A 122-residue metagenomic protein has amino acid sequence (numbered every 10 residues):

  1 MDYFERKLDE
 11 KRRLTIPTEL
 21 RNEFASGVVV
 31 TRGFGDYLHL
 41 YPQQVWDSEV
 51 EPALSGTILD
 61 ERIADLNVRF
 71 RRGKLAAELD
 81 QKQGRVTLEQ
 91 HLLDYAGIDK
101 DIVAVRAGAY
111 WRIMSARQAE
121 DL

Functional and structural regions predicted by a protein language model:
M1-R6, E10, L20-Q83, Q90-L122: Flexible "stalk/tail and boundary" regions
